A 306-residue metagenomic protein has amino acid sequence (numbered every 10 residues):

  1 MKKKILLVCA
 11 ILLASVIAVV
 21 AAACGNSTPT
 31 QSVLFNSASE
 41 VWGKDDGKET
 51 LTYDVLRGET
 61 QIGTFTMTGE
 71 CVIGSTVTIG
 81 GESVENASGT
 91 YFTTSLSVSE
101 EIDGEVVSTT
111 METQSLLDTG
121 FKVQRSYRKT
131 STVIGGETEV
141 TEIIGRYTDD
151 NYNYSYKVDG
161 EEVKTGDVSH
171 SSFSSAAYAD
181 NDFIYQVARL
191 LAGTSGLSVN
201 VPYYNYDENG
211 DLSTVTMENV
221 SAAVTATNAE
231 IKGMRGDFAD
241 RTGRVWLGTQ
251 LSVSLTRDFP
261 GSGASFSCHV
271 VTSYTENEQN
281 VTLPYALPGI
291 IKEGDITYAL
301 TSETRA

Functional and structural regions predicted by a protein language model:
M1-C9: Bacterial N-terminal signal peptides that target proteins for export
I11-A18: Core hydrophobic alpha-helical transmembrane segments of single-pass membrane proteins
V20-A23: C-terminal motif of bacterial Sec signal peptides marking the signal peptidase cleavage site
T28-T148, V199-A306: Acidic, serine/threonine-rich low-complexity disordered tracts
E139-V158, H170: Short aromatic loop motif centered on NTY/YTY
S155-R235: Short helix-loop boundary/capping segments
